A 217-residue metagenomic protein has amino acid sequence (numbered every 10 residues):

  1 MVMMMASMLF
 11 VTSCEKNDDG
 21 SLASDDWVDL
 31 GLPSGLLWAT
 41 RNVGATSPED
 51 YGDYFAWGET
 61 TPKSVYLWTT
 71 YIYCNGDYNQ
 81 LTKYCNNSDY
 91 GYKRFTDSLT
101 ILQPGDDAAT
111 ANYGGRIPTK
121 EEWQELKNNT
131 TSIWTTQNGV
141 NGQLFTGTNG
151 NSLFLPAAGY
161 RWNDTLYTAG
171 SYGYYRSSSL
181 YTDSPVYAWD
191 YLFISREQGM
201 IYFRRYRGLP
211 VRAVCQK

Functional and structural regions predicted by a protein language model:
M1-M3: Sec-dependent signal peptide recognition, specifically the positively charged N-region followed immediately by
A6-S7: Hydrophobic alpha-helical membrane-associated segments
F10-S13: C-terminal motif of bacterial Sec signal peptides marking the signal peptidase cleavage site
E15-N17: Bacterial signal peptide processing site
G20-T70, N75-G76, L81-K83, S88-K217: C-terminal, surface-exposed recognition/capping segments
